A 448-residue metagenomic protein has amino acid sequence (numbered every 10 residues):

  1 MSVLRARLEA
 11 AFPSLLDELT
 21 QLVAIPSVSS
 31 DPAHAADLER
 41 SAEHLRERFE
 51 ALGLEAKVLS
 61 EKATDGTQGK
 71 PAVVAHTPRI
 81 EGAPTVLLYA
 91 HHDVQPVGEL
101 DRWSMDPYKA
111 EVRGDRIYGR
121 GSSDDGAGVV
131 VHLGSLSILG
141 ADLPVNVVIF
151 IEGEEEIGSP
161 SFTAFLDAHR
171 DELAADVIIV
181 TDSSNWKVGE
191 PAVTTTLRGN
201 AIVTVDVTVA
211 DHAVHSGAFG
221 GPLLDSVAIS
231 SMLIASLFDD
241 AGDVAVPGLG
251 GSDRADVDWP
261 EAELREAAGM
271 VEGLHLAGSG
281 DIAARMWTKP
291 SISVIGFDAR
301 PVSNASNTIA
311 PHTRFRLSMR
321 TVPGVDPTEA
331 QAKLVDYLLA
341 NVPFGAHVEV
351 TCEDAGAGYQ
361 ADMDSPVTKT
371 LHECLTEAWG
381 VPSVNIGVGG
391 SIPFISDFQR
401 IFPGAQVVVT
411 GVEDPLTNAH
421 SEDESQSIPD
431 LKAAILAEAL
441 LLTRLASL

Functional and structural regions predicted by a protein language model:
S2-R120, L139-V145, L317: Acidic/His- and Gly-rich active-site-bordering loop/insert found across diverse amide/peptide-bond hydrolases
H92-V94, R116, F150-G158, T181-W186 (+3 more regions): Acidic, glycine-rich active-site loops and adjacent beta-strand->loop/helix elements that engage anionic groups
R116-I117, G121-T196: Acidic/histidine-rich catalytic neighborhood of metal-dependent amide-processing enzymes
P191-T195, V302-N307: Short beta-strand/turn micro-motifs at beta-sheet edges
D206-T208, S230, I309-T313, K369 (+1 more regions): Zn-dependent metallopeptidase/amidohydrolase metal-coordination segment
S216-F297, V325-H347: Acidic-enriched catalytic cores of C-N bond-cleaving enzymes acting on peptides and small amides
P222, N304-P311: Short, solvent-exposed beta-strand/turn "edge" segments of beta-rich domains on protein surfaces
M319-P323, E349-D364, V388: A short beta-alpha structural unit
